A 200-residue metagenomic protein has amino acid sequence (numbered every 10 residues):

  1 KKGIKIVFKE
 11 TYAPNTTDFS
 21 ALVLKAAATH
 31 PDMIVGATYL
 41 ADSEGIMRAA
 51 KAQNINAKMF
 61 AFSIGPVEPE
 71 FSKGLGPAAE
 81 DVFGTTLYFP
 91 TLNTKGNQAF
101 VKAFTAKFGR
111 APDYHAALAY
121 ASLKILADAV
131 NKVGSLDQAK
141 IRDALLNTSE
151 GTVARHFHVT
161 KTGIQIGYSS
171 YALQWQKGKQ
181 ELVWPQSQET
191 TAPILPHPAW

Functional and structural regions predicted by a protein language model:
K1-W200: Extracytosolic ligand-binding ectodomains
